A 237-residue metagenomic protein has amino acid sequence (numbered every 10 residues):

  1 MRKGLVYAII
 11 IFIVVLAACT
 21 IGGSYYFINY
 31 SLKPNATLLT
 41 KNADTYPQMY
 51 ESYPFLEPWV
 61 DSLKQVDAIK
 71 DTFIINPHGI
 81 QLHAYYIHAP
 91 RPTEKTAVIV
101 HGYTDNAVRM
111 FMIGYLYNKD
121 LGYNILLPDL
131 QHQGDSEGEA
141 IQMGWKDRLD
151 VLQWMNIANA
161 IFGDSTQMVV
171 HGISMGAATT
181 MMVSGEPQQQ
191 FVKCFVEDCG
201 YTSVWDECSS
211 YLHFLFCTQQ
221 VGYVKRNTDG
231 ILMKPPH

Functional and structural regions predicted by a protein language model:
V15-I75: An N-terminal hydrophobic leader/cap segment in hydrolases
P77-H88: A short loop-to-beta-strand scaffold at the N-terminal edge of the catalytic core in hydrolase folds
E94-G102: Short beta-strand element of the alpha/beta-hydrolase
Y103-Y117: The serine-hydrolase catalytic nucleophile loop
Y117-E137: Conserved alpha/beta-hydrolase
I141-F162: Alpha/beta-hydrolase active-site loop
F162-S174: Alpha/beta-hydrolase fold nucleophile elbow
M182-H237: Hydrolase active-site cap/lid region
